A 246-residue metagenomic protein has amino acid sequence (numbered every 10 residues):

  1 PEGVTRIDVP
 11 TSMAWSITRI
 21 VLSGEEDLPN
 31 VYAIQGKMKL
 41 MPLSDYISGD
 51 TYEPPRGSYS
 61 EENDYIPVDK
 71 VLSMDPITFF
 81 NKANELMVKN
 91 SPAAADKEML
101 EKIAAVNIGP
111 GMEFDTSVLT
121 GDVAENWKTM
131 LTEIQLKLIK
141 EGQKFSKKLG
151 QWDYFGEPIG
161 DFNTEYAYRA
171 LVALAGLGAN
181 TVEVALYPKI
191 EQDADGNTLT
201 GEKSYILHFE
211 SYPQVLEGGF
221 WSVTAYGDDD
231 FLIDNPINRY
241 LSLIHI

Functional and structural regions predicted by a protein language model:
P1-I244: A compositional/structural signature for long, glycine/proline-rich flexible linkers and loops on extracytoplasmic
